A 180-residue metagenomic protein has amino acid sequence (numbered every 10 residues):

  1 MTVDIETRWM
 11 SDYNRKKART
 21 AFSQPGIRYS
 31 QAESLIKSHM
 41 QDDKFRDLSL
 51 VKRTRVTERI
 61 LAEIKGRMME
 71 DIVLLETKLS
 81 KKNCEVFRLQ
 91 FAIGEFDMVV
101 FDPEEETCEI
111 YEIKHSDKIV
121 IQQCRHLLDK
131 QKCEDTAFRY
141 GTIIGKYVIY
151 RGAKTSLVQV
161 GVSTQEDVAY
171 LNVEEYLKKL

Functional and structural regions predicted by a protein language model:
M1-F96, D102: Accessory nucleic acid-recognition modules appended to NTPase machines
L35-S38, E112, Q122-Q123, V158-G161: Short conserved micro-motifs at the rims of enzyme active sites and ligand-binding pockets
T77, M98-V120, L127: Conserved catalytic cores of phosphodiester-cleaving nucleases, focusing on short active-site segments
A92-D97, K146-Y150: Small/polar glycine-rich anion-binding or flexible loop at a beta-alpha turn
P103-T107, R139, S163-T164: Short, solvent-exposed loop/turn segments that connect beta-strands within catalytic domains and beta-strand-rich
T107-I110, T142-V148: Hydrophobic beta-strand segments of well-ordered beta-sheets in folded domains
Q122-Y140: Short, charged, amphipathic alpha-helix that recurs within catalytic cores of restriction-modification and other
I144-L180: Domain-level recognition of nuclease-like catalytic cores that cleave nucleotide substrates
